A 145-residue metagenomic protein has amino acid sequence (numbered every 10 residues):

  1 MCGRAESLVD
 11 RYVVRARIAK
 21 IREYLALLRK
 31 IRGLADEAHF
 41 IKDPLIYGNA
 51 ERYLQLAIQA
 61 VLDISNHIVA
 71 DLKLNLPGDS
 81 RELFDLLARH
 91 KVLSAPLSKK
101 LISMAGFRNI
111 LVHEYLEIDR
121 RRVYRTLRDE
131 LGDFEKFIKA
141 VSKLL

Functional and structural regions predicted by a protein language model:
M1-L145: Solvent-exposed interaction patches of small proteins and small membrane subunits
